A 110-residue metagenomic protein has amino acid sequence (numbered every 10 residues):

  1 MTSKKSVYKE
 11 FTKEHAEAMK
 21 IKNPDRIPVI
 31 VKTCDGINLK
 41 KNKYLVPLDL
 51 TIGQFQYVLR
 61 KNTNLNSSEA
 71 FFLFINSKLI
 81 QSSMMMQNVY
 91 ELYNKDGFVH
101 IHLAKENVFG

Functional and structural regions predicted by a protein language model:
M1-G110: Ubiquitin system architectures
